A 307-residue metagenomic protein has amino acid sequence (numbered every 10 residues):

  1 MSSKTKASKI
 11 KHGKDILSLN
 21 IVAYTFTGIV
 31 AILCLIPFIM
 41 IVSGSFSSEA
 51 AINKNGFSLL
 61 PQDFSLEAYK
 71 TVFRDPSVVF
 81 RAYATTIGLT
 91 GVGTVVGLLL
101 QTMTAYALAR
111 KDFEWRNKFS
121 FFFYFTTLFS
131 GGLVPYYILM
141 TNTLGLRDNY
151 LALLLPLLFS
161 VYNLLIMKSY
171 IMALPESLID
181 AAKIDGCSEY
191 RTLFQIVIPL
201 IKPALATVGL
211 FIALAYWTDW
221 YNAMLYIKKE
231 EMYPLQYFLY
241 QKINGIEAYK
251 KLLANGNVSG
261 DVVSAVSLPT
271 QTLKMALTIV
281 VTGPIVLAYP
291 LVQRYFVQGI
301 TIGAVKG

Functional and structural regions predicted by a protein language model:
S2-G307: A hydrophobic, multi-pass inner-membrane permease signature
